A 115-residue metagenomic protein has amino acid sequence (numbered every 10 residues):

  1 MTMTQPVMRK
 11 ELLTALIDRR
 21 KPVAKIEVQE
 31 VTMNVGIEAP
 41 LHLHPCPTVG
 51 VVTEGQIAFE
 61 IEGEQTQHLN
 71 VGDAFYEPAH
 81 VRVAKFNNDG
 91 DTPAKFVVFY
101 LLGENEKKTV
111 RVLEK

Functional and structural regions predicted by a protein language model:
M1-E27, E60, V110-K115: A short, N-terminal "cap"/entry segment at the start of jelly-roll beta-barrel domains of the cupin/DSBH fold
L16, A74, F96-V98, V112: Extracytoplasmic low-complexity repetitive segments enriched in small/polar residues
P22-A24, G36-V51: A short beta-loop-beta micro-motif enriched in histidine and acidic residues
V28-E30, V49, A74-Y76, V98: Conserved hydrophobic/aromatic beta-strand scaffold that supports enzyme active sites
M33, G63-H80: Short acidic-glycine-tyrosine-enriched beta hairpin
A39-H44, I61, H68, F86-N88: Short histidine-centered beta-strand/loop micro-motifs that create catalytic or ligand/metal-coordination sites
C46-G63, D73: Glycine- and acidic-residue-biased ligand/ion/polar-headgroup-sensing regions
T66, A79-E106: Ligand-binding loop in jelly-roll beta-barrel domains
